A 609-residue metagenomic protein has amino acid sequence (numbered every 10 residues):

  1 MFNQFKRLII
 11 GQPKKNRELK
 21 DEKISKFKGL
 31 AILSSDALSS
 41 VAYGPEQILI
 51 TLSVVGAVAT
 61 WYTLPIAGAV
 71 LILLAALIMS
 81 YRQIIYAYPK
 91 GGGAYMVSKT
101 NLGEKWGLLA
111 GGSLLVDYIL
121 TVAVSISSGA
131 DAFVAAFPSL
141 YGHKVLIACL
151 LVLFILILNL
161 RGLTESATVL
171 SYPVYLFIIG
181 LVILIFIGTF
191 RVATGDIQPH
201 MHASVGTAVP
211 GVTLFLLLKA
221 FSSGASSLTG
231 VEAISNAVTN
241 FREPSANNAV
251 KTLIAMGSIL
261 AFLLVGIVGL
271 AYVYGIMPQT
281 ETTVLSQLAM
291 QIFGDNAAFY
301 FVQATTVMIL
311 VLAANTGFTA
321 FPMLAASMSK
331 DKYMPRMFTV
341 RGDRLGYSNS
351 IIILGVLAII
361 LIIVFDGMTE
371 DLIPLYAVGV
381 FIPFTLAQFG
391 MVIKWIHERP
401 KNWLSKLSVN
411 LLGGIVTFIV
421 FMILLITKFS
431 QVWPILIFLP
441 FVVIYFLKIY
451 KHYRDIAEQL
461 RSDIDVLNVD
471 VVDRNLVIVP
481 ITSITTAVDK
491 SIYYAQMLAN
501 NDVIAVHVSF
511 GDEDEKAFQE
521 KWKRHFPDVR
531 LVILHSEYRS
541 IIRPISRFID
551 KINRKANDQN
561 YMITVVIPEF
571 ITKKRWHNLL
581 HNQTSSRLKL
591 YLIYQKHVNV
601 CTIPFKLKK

Functional and structural regions predicted by a protein language model:
M1-R17, R461, D470-I478, S483-K609: Cytosolic C-terminal regulatory domains/tails of membrane transporters and channels
M1-V55, M79, K90, S98-K105 (+3 more regions): Membrane-interface "cap" regions at the ends of multi-pass membrane proteins
N3, L49-K99, E104-G111, V124-L151 (+1 more regions): Extracellular loop-to-transmembrane helix junctions
S25, E104, V145-C149, R242-F262 (+2 more regions): Loop-to-transmembrane helix boundary motifs in multi-pass membrane proteins
L30, M337-S348, F384-F429, V466: C-terminal membrane-solvent junction of multi-pass transporters and transport-like membrane proteins
G103, A255-S258, F262-A313, F338-I363: TM-loop-TM module centered on a large, flexible mid-protein loop between adjacent transmembrane helices in multi-pass
Y175, I179-T229, T427-Q431, R461: Helix-loop-helix junctions that connect adjacent transmembrane segments in multi-pass membrane transporters
L176-A203, V268-G275, T385-P400, K448-E458: Hydrophobic alpha-helical segments and their helix-loop junctions in multi-pass secondary transporters
